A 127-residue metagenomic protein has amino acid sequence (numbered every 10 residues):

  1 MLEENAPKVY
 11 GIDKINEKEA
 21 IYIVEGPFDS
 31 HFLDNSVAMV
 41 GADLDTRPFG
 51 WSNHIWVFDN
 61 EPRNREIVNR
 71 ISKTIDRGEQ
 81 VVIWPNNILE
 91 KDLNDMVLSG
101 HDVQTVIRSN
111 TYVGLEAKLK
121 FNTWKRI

Functional and structural regions predicted by a protein language model:
M1-E19: Glycine-/acidic-rich phosphate or pyrophosphate-binding loops and their flanking alpha/beta elements
I15-E19, P27-I127: TOPRIM fold recognition
